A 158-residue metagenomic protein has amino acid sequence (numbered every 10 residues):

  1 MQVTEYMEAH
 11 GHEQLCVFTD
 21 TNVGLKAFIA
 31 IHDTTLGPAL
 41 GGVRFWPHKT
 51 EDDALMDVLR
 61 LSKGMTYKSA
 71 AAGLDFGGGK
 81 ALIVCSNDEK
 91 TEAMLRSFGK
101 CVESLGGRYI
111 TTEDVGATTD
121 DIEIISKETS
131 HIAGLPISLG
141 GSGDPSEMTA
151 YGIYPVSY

Functional and structural regions predicted by a protein language model:
M1-G140: N-terminal ligand-binding/catalytic initiation module
L139-Y158: A glycine-rich, Thr/Ser-enriched phosphate-binding loop motif common to dinucleotide/cofactor-binding enzymes
